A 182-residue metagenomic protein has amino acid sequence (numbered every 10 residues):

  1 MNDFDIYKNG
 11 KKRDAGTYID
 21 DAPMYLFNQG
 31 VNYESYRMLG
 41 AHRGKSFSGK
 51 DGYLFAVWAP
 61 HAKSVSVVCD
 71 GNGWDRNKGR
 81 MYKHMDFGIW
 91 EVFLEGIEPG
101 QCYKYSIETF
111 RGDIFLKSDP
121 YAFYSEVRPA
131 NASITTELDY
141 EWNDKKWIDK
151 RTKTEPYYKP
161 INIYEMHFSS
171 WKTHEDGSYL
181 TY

Functional and structural regions predicted by a protein language model:
M1-K50, L54, H84-G177: The feature marks proteins involved in alpha-glucan
W58-P60, W74-R76, V92: Beta-strand-enriched, solvent-exposed domains that form extended recognition/catalytic surfaces
W58-V65, E98: Short proline/glycine-enriched turn/loop motifs at strand-loop junctions of beta-rich domains
V65-V67, Y103: Short beta-strand elements bearing conserved aromatic residues within extracellular beta-rich modules
D70-D75, F110: Change "in extracellular beta-sheet-rich domains … of secreted and cell-surface proteins" to "in beta-sheet-rich domains
R76-M85: Solvent-exposed serine/threonine-rich low-complexity stretches and specific carbohydrate-binding patches
S178-Y182: Short, acidic/polar
